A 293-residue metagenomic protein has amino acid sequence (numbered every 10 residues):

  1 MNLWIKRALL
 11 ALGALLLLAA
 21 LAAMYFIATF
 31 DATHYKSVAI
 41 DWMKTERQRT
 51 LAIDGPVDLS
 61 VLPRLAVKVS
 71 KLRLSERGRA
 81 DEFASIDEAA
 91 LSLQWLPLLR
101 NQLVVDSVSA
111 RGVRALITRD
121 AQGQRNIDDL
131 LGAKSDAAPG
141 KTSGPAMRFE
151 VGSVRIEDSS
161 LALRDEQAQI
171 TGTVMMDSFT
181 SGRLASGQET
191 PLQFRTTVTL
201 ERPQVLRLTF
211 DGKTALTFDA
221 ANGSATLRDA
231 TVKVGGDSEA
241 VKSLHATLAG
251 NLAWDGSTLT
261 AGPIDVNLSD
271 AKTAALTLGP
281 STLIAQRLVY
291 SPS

Functional and structural regions predicted by a protein language model:
M1-Q48: N-terminal type II signal-anchor transmembrane helix that functions as the membrane-insertion/stop-transfer segment
R49-T50, A66, S70-G187, E239-T247 (+2 more regions): Secondary-structure transition motifs
D54-L65: Short edge beta-strands and adjacent turn/loop segments
G112, L200, L268-K272: Transmembrane beta-strands of outer-membrane beta-barrel pores
P191, V205-D211, S243-A249, A285: Transmembrane beta-barrel architecture of outer membranes
F194-A221: Contiguous, well-ordered beta-strand patches that form the walls/edges of small beta-barrel/beta-sandwich domains
A225-L227, A261: Short, structured motif recognition centered on aromatic/hydrophobic residues
A230-K233, I264-V266: Extracellular/lumenal glycan-associated surfaces
